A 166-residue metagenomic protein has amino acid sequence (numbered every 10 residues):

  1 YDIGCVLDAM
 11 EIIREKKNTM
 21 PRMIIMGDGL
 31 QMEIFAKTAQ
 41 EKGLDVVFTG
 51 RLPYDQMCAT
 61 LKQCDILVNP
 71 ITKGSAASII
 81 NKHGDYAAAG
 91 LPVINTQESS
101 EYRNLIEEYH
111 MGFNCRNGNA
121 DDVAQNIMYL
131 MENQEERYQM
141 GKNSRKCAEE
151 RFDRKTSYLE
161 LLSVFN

Functional and structural regions predicted by a protein language model:
Y1, L52, N81, G118 (+2 more regions): Residue-level signal for the nucleotide or nucleotide-sugar donor/cofactor binding architecture
Y1, P53-A59, L67-A87, I94-N104: Nucleotide-sugar-dependent
Y1-I12, E33: A conserved mid-protein helix/loop that constitutes part of the nucleotide-sugar donor-binding site
N18-M20, I24-M26, E33-C58: Nucleotide-activated donor-binding/catalytic signature segment of Leloir-type glycosyltransferases, i.e., the conserved
C64: An anion/phosphate-binding loop that grips the pyrophosphate of nucleotide cofactors and donors
R103-M128, E136: Change "using UDP/GDP/dTDP sugars" to "using nucleotide sugars
D122, Y129, E136-R151, E160-S163: A short, well-ordered alpha-helix in the C-terminal region of glycosyltransferases
